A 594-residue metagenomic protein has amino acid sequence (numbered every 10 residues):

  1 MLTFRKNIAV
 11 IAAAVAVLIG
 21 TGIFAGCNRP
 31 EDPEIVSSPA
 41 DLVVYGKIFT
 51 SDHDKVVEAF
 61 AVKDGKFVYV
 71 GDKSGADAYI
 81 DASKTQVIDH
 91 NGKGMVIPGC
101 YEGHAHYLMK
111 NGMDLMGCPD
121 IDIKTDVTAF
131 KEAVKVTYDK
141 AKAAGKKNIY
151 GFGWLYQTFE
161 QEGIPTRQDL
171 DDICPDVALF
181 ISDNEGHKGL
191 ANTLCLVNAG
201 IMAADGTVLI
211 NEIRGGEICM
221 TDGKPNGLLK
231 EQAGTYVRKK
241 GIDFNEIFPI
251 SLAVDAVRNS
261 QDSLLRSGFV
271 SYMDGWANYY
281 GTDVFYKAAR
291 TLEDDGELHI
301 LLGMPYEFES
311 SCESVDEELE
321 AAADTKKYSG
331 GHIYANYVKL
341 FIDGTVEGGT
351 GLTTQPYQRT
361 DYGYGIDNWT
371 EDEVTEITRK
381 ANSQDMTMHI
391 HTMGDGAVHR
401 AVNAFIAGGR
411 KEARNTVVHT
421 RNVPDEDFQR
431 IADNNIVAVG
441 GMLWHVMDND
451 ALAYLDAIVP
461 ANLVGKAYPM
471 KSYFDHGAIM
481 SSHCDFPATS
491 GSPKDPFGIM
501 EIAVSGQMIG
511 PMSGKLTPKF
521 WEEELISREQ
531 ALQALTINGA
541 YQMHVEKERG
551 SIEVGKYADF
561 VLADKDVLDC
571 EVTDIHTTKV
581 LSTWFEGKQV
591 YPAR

Functional and structural regions predicted by a protein language model:
L2-A12: Bacterial N-terminal signal peptides that target proteins for export
A12-G22: Bacterial N-terminal signal peptides
P33-Y45, F49-L319, L340-A397, R414 (+2 more regions): Divalent metal-binding segments
H106, G330-T350, I436-V446, S505: Non-cysteine beta-strand/loop elements that form the S-adenosyl-L-methionine
N192, G268, A335, G344 (+6 more regions): Conserved, mostly hydrophobic/aromatic
E297-K339, R414-R421, A451-S481: Phosphate/diphosphate-binding loops
R379-H389, G396-N415, D425, Q429 (+3 more regions): His/Asp/Glu-enriched, well-ordered alpha-helical/loop segment that forms or immediately abuts the divalent-metal
